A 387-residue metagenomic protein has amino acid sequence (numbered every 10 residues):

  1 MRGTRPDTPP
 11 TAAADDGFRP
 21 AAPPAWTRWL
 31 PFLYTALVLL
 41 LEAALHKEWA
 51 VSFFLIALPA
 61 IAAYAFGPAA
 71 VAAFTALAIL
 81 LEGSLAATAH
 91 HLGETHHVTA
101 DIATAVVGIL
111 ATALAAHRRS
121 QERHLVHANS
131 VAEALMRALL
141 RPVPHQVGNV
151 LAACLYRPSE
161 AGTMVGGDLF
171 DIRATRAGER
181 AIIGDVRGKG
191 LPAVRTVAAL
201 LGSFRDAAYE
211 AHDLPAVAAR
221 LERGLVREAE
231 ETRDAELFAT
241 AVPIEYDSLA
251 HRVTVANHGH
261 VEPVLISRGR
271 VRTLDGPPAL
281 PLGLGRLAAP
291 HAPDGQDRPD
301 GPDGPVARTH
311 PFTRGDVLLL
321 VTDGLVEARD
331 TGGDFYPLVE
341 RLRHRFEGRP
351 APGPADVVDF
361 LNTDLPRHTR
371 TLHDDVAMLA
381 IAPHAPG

Functional and structural regions predicted by a protein language model:
M1-E48, L55, P59-Y64, A69 (+6 more regions): Conserved subregion of the PPM/PP2C metallophosphatase catalytic domain
V51-P59, A100-A105: Hydrophobic core segments of alpha-helical transmembrane domains in multi-pass membrane proteins
F66, A73, L77-L125: Transmembrane alpha-helices and immediately adjacent membrane-cytoplasm interface residues in multi-pass integral
T104-G167: Regulatory cytosolic signal-relay segments
M136, G188, V326: Short active-site segment of divalent metal-dependent hydrolases/proteases that encodes the spacing between
D185: Residues that scaffold, gate, or flank divalent-cation-dependent active/transport sites
K189-V197: Conserved long alpha-helical elements within nucleotide-processing catalytic cores of c-di-GMP signaling and class III
V197-A208: Basic, amphipathic juxtamembrane/active-site segments that coordinate anionic phosphate or diphosphate groups
